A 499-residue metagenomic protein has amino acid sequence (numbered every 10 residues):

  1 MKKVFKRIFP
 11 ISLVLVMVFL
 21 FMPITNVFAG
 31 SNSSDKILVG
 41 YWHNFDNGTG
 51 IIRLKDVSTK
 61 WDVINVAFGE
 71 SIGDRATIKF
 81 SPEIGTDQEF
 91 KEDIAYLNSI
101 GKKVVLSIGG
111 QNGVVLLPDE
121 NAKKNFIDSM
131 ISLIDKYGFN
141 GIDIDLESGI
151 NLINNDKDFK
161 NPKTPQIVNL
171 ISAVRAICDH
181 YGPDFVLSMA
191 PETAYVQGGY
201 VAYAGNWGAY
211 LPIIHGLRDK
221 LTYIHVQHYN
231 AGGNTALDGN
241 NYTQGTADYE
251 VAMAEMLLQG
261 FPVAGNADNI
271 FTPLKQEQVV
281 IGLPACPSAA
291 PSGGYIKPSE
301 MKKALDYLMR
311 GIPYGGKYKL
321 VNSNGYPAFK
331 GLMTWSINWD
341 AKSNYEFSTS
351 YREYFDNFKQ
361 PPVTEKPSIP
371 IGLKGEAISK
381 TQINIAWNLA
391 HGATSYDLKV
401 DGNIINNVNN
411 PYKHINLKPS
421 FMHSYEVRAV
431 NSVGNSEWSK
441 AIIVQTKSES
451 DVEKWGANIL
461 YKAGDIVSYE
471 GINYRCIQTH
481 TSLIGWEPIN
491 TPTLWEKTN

Functional and structural regions predicted by a protein language model:
L20-S31: Sec-dependent signal peptide cleavage junction
G30-A252, M256, Q276-V280, A285-S299 (+2 more regions): Chitinase-like catalytic core of GlcNAc-active glycosidases
N44, A267-P361: Substrate-binding cleft of secreted/luminal carbohydrate-active enzymes
P362-H391, P419, G434-S448: Pro/Thr/Ser/Gly-rich low-complexity, intrinsically disordered linker/stalk tracts
Y396-L398, Y474: Short beta-strand elements bearing conserved aromatic residues within extracellular beta-rich modules
N403-N409: Short beta-strand segments within Ig-like beta-sandwich modules, predominantly Fibronectin type-III
H414-V433: Beta-strand-rich modules
M422, I442-N499: Tryptophan-rich substrate-binding surfaces of secreted polymer-degrading and adhesive proteins
